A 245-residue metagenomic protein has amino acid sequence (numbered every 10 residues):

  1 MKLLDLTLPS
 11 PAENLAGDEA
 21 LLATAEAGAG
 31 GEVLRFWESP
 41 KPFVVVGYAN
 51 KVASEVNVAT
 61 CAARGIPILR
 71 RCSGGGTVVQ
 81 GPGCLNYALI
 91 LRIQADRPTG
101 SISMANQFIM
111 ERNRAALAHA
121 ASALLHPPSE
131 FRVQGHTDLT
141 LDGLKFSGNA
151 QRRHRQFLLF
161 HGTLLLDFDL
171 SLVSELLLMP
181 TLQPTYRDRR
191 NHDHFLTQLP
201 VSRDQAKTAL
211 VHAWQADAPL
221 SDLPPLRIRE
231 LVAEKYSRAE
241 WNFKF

Functional and structural regions predicted by a protein language model:
M1-G100: N-terminal lobe of the biotin/lipoate ligase/transferase fold
S39-K41, R132-H136: Short Gly/Ser/Thr- and Asp/Glu-enriched loop/turn motifs at secondary-structure junctions
M104-F131, S147-F245: Long, positively charged amphipathic alpha-helical accessory segments at protein N-termini or as interdomain linkers
D138-L141: Glycine- and Gly-Pro-enriched alpha-helical subdomains that act as flexible, kink-prone "lid/hinge" or packing modules
